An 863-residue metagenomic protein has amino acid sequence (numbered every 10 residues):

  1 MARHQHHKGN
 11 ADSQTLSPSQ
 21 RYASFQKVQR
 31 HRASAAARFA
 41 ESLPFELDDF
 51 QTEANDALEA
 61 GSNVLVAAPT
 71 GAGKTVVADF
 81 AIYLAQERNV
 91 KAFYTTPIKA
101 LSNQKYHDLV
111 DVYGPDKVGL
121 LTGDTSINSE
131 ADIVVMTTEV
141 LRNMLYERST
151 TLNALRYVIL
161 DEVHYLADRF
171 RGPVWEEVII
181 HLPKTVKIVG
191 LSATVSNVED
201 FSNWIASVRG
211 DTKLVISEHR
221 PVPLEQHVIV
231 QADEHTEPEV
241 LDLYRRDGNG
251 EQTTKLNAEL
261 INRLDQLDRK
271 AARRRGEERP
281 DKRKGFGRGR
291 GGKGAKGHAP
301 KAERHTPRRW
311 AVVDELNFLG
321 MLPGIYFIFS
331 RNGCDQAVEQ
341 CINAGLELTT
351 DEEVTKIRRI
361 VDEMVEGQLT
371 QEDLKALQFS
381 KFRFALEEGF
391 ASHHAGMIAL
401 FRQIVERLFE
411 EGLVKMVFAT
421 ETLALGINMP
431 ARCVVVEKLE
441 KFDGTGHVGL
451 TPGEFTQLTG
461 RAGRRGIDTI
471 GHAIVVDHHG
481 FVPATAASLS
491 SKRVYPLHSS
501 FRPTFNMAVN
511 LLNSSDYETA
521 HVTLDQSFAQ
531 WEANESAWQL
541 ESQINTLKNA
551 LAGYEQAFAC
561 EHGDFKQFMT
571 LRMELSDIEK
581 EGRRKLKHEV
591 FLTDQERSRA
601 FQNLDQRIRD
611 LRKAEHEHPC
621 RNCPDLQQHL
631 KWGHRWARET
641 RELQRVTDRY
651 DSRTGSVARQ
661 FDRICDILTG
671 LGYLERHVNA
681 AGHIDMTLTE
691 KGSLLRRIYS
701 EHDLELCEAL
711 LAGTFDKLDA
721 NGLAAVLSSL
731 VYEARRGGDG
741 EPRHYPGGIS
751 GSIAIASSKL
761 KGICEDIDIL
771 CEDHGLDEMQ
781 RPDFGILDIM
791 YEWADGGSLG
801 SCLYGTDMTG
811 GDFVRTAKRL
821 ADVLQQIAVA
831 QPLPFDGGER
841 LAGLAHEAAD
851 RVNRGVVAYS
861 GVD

Functional and structural regions predicted by a protein language model:
M1-D56, A60-V64, V90-K91, G248-N249 (+5 more regions): Helicase-associated low-complexity/disordered flanking segments
A2-H6, F286-G294, P300, R309 (+5 more regions): Non-catalytic terminal extensions of ATP-dependent helicases
R32-R38, A154-D161, R290-A295, K381-A391 (+1 more regions): Gly-rich Lys/Arg/Thr-decorated short loops/hinges at beta-loop-alpha junctions or inter-strand turns that position
P44-V230, G324-I328, D335-T349, E353: Conserved P-loop/Walker A NTP-binding site and adjacent catalytic elements of P-loop NTPases
F93-T95, N103, V110-G119, E278-K296 (+10 more regions): Conserved C-terminal RecA-like helicase domain
L141, E162-H164, V414, L423 (+2 more regions): Conserved Walker B
I180, K187-V189, T194-Q340, A391: Conserved interdomain linker/interface between the two RecA-like ATPase lobes of SF2 helicase motors
K187, M429, C433-D443, V448-L489: Conserved segment of the helicase C-terminal RecA-like domain
